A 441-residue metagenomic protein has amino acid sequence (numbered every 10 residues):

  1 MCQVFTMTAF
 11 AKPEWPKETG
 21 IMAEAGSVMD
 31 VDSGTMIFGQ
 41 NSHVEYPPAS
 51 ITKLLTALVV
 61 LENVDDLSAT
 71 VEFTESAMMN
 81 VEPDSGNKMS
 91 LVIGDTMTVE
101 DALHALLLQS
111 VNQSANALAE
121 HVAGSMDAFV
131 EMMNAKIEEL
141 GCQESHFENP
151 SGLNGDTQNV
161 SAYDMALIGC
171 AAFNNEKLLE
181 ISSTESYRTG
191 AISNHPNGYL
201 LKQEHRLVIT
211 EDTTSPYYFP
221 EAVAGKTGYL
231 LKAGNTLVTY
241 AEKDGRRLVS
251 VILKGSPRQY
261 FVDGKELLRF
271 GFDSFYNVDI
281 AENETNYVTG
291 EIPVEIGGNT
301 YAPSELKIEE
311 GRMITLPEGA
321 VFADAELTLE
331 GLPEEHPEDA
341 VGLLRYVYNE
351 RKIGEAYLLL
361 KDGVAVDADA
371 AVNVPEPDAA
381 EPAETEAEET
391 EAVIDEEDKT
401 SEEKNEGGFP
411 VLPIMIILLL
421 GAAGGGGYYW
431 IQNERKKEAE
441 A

Functional and structural regions predicted by a protein language model:
M1-Q3, G34: Long, low-complexity, intrinsically disordered N-terminal extensions of eukaryotic proteins, enriched
Q3-G20, E403, W430-I431: Sec-dependent signal peptide cleavage junction
A9-Y163, L167-E176, I181: Active-site-adjacent loops and short helices of periplasmic peptidoglycan-processing enzymes
P13-E14, D395-T400, E438-E440: N-terminal hydrophobic targeting segments that direct proteins to the cell envelope
C142-Q143, D156-N159, Y163-D164, G169-I414 (+1 more regions): Domain-terminus/edge residues, biased toward the C-terminal soluble/receptor-binding domains of extracytoplasmic
V411-I417, K436-E440: Core subunits and conserved enzymes of cellular information-processing and envelope-translocation systems across
A422-A441: C-terminal membrane-anchoring or membrane-association module
